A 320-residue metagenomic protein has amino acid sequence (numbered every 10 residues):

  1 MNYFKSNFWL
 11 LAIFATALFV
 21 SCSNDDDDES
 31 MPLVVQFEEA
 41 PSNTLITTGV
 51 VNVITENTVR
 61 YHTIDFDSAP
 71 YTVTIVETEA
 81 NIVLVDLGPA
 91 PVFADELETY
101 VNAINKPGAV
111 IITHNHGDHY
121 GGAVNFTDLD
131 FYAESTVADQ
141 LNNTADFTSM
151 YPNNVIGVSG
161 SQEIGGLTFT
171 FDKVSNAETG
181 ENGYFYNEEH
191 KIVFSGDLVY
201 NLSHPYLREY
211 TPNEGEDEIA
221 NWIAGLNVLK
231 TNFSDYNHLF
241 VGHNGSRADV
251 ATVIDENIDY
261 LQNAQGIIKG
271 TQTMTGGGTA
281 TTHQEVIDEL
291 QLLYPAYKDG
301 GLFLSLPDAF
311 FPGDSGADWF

Functional and structural regions predicted by a protein language model:
M1-V20: Sec-dependent bacterial lipoprotein signal peptides
A17-T48: Bacterial Sec-dependent N-terminal signal peptides
V34-A40, S234-Y236, G245-F320: Accessory terminal helices/loops
F37-T48, V53-T55, T136-N182, E188-E189 (+1 more regions): Metallo-beta-lactamase
T48-T99, Y184-D197: Conserved beta-strand hairpin/beta-sheet module of binuclear metal-dependent hydrolase folds, prominently
V76, D86, V101, H114 (+6 more regions): Divalent metal-coordination and catalytic microenvironments
P89, N176-A177, E181-Y260: Metallo-beta-lactamase
T99-E163, G266-I267, T279: Active-site HxH/HxHxD metal-binding segment of metal-dependent hydrolases
